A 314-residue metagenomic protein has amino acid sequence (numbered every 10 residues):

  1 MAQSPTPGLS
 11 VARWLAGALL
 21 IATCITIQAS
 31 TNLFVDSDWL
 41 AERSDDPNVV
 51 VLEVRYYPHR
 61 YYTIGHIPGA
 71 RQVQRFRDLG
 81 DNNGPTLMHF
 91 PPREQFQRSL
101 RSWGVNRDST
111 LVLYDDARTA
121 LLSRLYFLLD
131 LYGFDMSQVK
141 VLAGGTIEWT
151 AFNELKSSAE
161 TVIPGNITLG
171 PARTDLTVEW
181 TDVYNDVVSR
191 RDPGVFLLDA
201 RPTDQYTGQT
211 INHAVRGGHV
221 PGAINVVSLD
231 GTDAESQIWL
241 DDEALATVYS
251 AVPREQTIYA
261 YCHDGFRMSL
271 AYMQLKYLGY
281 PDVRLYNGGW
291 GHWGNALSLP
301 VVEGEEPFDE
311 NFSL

Functional and structural regions predicted by a protein language model:
A2-L15: Bacterial N-terminal signal peptides that target proteins for export
W14-T26: Bacterial N-terminal signal peptides
S30, D81, T146-P221, S298-L314: Active-site neighborhoods of enzymes that stabilize oxyanions during catalysis
S30-V50: N-terminal module-boundary/linker segments of secreted carbohydrate-active enzymes
G80-R107, S228-I258: Helix-loop module immediately N-terminal to the HCX5R catalytic loop in PTP-like cysteine phosphatase domains
P91-S189, Q209-T210, F266-V283, G288-G289: Thiolate-centered catalytic microenvironments shared by cysteine-dependent enzyme domains
L245-T247, E255-E306: C-terminal soluble interaction/assembly domains
